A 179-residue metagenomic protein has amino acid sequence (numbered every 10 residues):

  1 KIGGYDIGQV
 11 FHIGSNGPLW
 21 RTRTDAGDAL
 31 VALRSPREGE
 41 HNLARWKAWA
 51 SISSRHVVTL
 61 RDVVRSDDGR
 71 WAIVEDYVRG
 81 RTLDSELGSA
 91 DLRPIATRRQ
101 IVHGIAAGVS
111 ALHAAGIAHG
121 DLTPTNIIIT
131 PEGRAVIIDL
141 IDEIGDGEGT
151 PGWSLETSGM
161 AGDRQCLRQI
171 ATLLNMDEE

Functional and structural regions predicted by a protein language model:
G17-H41: ATP-binding glycine-rich loop module of kinase domains
R37-S51: AlphaC helix of the eukaryotic protein kinase fold
T59-W71: Short beta-strand micro-motifs within the conserved protein kinase catalytic domain, predominantly in the N-lobe
D68-T82: Conserved short submotifs of the Hanks-type protein kinase catalytic core that shape the nucleotide-binding pocket
L83-R93: AlphaC helix of the protein kinase catalytic domain
I101-V102: Activation segment signature within eukaryotic-like protein kinase domains
H113-I129: Catalytic-loop of the protein kinase fold
D142-E178: C-lobe/activation-segment region of protein kinase-like
